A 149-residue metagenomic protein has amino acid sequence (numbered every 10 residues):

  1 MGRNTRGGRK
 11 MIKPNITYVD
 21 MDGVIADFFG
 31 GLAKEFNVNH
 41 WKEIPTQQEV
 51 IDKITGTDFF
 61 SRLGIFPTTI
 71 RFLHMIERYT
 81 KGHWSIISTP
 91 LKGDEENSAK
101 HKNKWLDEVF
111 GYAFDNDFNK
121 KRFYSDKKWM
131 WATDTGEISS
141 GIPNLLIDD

Functional and structural regions predicted by a protein language model:
M1-K10: Short, Lys/Arg-enriched N-terminal segments with co-localized hydrophobic residues within the first ~10-30 amino acids
M11-T57: Active-site neighborhood of HAD-like aspartate-dependent phosphohydrolases
I12-P14, K81-H83, G141-P143: A general structural motif
G23-A26, G31-L32, P90-D94, G136-E137: Short, solvent-exposed loop/turn segments at secondary-structure junctions
G64, T69-K102, L106: Substrate-recognition element of Asp-dependent hydrolases with the DxDx(T/V) motif
H101-F114, N119: Acidic, glycine-rich loop-and-strand cores that form catalytic or ligand-binding grooves in diverse globular domains
F118-D149: Conserved Lys-Pro-Asp/Glu-containing loop-to-beta segment of HAD-superfamily phosphomonoesterases, centered on
